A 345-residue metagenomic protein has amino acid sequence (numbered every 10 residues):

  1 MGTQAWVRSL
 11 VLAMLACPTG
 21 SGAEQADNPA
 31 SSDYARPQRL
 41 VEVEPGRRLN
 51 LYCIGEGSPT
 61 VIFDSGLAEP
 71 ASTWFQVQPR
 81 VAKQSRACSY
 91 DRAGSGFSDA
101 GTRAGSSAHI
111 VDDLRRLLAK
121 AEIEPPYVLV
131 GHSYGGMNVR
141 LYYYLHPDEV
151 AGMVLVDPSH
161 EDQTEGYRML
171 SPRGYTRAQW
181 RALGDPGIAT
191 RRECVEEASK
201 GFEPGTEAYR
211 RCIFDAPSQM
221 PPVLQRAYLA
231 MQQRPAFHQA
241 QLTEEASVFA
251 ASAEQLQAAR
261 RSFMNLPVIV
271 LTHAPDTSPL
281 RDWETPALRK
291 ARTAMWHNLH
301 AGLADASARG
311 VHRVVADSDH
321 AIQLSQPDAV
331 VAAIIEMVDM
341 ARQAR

Functional and structural regions predicted by a protein language model:
N28-R48: N-terminal cap/lid segment of alpha/beta-hydrolase-fold proteins
V43-F97, L145: Conserved HGGG/HGGXW glycine-rich cap/lid loop of the alpha/beta-hydrolase fold
Y52, S89-Y134, H146, S171-P172: Active-site loop/oxyanion-hole signature of alpha/beta-hydrolase fold enzymes
F63-D64, Y90-R92, V156, T272 (+1 more regions): Alpha/beta-hydrolase
A68, R92-G96, G135, H160 (+1 more regions): Alpha/beta-hydrolase active-site loop signature
E124-L170: Conserved hydrolase catalytic core segment
M169-Y175, W180-G302: Alpha/beta-hydrolase
A306-R345: Catalytic active-site module of serine/aspartate enzymes centered on a nucleophile-bearing elbow/loop
